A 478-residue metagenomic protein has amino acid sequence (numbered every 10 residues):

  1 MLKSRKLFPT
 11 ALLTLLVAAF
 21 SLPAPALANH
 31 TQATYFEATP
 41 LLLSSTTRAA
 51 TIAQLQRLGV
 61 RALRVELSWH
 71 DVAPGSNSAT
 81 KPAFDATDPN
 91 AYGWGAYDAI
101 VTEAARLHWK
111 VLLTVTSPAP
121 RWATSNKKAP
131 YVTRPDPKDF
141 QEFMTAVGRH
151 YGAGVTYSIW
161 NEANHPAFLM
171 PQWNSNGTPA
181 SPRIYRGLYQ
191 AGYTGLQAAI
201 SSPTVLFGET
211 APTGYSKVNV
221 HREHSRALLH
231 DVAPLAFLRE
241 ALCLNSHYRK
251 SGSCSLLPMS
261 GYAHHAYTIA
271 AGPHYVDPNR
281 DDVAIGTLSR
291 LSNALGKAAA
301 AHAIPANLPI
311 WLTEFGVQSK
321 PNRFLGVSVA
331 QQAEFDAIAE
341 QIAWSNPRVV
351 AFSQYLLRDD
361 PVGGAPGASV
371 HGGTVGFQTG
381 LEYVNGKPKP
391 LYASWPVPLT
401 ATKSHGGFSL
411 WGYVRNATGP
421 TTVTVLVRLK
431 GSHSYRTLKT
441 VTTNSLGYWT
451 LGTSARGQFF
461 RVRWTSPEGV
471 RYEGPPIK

Functional and structural regions predicted by a protein language model:
M1-L12: Bacterial N-terminal signal peptides that target proteins for export
A18-A26: C-terminal segment of classical bacterial N-terminal signal peptides
L27-A62, E66-S68: Boundary/entry segment of secreted carbohydrate-active catalytic domains
F36, L63, A104, V147 (+9 more regions): Conserved, mostly hydrophobic/aromatic
S45-A49, Q141, G177-A330: Noncatalytic carbohydrate-binding groove/subsite architecture in carbohydrate-active enzymes
L58-A227, I269: Substrate-binding cleft and catalytic face of glycoside hydrolase catalytic domains, especially the flexible beta-alpha
A79, A163, F168, N174-P179 (+4 more regions): Aromatic-rich peripheral "rim/lid" segments of glycoside hydrolase catalytic domains that contact and position glycan
G447-L451: Short strand-edge motifs at loop-to-beta-strand transitions and within beta-strands of extracellular beta-rich domains
